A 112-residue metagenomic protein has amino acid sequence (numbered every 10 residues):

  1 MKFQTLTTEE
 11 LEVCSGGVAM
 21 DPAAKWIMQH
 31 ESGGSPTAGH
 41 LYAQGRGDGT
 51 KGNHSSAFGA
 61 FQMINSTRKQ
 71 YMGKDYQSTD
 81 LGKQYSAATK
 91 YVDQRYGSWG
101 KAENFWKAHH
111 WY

Functional and structural regions predicted by a protein language model:
M1-G17: N-terminal secretory leader/proregion of peptide precursors and effectors
E9, G17, H30, Q94-R95: Generic structural signal for alpha-helix termini and adjacent loop/cap motifs
V13, G34, Q70: Active-site micro-motifs of SAM-dependent methyltransferase domains
V13, V18-D21, N53-S56: Extracellular/periplasmic catalytic domains that process cell-envelope and extracellular macromolecules
M20-G45, Y85-K90, E103-K107: Short, functionally critical alpha-helical segments immediately adjacent to catalytic or ligand/cofactor-binding
F58-Y112: Catalytic and binding regions of secreted/periplasmic enzymes and modules that target cell-wall glycans
